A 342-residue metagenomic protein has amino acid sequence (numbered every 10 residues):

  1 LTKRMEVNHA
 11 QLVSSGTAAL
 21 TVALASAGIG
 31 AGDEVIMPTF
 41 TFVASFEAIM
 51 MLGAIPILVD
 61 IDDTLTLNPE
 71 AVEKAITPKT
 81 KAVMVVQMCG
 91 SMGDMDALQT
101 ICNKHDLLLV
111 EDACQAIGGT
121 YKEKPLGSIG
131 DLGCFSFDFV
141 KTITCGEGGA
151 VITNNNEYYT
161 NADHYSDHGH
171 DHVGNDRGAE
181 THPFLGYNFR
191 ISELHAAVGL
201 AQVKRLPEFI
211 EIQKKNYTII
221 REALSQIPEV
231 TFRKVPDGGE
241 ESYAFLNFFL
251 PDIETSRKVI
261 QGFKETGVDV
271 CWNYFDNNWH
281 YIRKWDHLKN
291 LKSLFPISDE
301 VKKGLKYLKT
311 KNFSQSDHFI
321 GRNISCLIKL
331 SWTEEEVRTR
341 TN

Functional and structural regions predicted by a protein language model:
L1-E34, A48-L52, I57-L58, K124: Phosphate-binding glycine-rich loop
M37-T39, I55-T64: Short beta-strand->loop structural element characteristic of the AMP-binding/adenylate-forming
T64-C145, A150-I152, N156-E157: Active-site phosphate-binding strand-loop segment of PLP-dependent enzymes
A116-K122, I129-F245, H280: Active-site region of PLP-dependent enzymes
A162, R257-T266, R340-N342: Short amphipathic alpha-helices in soluble, non-transmembrane regions that often serve as interface/regulatory elements
G169-G178, I219-L224, I260-I324: Conserved PLP cofactor-binding pocket of PLP-dependent enzymes
I253-V259, W332-T339: Short, conserved charged micro-motifs
